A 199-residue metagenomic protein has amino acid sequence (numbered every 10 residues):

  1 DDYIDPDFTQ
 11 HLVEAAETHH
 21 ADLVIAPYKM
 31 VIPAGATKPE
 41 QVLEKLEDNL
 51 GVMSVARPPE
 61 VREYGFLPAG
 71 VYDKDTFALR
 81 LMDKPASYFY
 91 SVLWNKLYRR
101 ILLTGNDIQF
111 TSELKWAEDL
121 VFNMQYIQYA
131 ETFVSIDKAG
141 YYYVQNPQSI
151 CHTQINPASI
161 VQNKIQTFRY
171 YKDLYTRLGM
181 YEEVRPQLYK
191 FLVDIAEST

Functional and structural regions predicted by a protein language model:
Y3-V134, Y141-S159: Donor-binding/catalytic cores of nucleotide-activated saccharide and glycerol-phosphate transferases/polymerases
G140-T199: C-terminal subregions of glycosyltransferases and related glycan-biosynthesis enzymes
